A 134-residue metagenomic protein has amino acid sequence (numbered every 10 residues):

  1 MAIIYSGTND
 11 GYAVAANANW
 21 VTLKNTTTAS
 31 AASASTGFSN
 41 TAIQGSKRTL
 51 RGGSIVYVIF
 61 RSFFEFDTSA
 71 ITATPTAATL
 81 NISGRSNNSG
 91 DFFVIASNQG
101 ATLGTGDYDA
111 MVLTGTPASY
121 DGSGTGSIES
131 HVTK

Functional and structural regions predicted by a protein language model:
M1-T68, G100: Flexible, small-residue-rich N-terminal segments that precede or flank a structured functional core
Y5, N25, G52, I82 (+2 more regions): Generic detector of low-complexity/intrinsically disordered segments and short hydrophobic N-terminal stretches
A31, S46, A73, L113-G115: A ubiquitous, low-specificity "background" feature that marks scattered single residues across proteins without
Y57-I59, T72-T74, S86-N88: Extracellular/periplasmic catalytic domains that process cell-envelope and extracellular macromolecules
F66, T74-S86: A short beta-strand element within beta-rich, extracytoplasmic domains of secreted/secretory-pathway proteins
S86-K134: Beta-strand-rich interaction/scaffold domains
